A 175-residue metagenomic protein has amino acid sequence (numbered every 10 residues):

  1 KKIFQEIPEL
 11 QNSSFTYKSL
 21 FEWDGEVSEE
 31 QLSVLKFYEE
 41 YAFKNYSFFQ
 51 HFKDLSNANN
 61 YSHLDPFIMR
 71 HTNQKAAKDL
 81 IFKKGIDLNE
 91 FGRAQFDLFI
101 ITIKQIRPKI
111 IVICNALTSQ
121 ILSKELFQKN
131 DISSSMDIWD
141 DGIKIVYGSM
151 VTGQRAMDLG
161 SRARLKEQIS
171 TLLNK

Functional and structural regions predicted by a protein language model:
K1-I106, I110, A116: A polyanion-binding, active-site-adjacent surface
S13, K83-I100, T118-K175: C-terminal capping/extension of enzyme domains
